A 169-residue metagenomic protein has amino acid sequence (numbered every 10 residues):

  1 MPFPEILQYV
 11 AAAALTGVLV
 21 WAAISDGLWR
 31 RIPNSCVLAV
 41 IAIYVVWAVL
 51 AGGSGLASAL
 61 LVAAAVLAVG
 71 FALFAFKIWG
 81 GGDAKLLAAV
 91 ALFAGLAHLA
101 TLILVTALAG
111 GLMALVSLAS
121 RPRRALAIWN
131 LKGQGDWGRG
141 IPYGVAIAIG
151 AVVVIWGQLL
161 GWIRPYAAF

Functional and structural regions predicted by a protein language model:
M1-F169: A membrane-topology feature that recognizes alpha-helical transmembrane segments and their immediate juxtamembrane
